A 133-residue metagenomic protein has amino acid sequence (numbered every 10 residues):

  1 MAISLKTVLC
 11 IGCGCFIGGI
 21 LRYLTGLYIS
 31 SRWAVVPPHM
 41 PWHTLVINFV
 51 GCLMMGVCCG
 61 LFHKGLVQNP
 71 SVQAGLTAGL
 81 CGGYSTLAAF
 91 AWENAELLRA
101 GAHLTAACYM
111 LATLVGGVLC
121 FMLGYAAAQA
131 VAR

Functional and structural regions predicted by a protein language model:
M1-R133: Membrane-interface helix-loop junctions in multi-pass transporters/channels
